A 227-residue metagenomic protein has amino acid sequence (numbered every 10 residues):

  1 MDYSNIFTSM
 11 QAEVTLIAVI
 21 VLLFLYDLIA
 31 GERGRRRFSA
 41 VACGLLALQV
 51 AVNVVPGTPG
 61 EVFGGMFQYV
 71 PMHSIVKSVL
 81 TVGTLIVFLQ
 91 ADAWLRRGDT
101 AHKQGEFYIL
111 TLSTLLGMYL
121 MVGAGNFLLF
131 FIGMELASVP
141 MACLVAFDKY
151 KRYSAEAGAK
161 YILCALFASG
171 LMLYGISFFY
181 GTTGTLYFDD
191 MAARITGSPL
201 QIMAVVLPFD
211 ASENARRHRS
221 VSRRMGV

Functional and structural regions predicted by a protein language model:
M1-V227: Alpha-helical transmembrane segments of multi-pass membrane proteins predominantly involved in bioenergetics
